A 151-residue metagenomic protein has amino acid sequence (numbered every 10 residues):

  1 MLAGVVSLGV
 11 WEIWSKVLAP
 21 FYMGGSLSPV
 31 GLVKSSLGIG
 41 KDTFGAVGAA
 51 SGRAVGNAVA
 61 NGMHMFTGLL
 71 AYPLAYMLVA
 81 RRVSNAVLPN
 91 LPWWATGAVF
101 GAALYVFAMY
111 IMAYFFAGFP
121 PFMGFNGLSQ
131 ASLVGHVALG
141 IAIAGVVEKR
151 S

Functional and structural regions predicted by a protein language model:
M1-S26: N-terminal signal-anchor transmembrane alpha helix
A3, S7, W11, H64-G68 (+1 more regions): Alpha-helical transmembrane segments that form the membrane-embedded catalytic/substrate-binding core of multi-pass
L8-I13, G101-I111: Aromatic-anchored segments of alpha-helical transmembrane domains
P20, G24-N57: Extracytosolic (periplasmic/ER-lumenal) interhelical loops and adjacent juxtamembrane/interface segments of multi-pass
N57, W93-G97, L128, S132: Residue-level signature of transmembrane alpha-helical entry/exit and packing/kink sites in multi-pass membrane
V59-V79: Hydrophobic alpha-helical transmembrane segments
R81-A103: Internal alpha-helical transmembrane segments of multi-pass membrane proteins
L104-S151: Alpha-helical transmembrane segments of multi-pass integral membrane proteins, characterized by long hydrophobic
